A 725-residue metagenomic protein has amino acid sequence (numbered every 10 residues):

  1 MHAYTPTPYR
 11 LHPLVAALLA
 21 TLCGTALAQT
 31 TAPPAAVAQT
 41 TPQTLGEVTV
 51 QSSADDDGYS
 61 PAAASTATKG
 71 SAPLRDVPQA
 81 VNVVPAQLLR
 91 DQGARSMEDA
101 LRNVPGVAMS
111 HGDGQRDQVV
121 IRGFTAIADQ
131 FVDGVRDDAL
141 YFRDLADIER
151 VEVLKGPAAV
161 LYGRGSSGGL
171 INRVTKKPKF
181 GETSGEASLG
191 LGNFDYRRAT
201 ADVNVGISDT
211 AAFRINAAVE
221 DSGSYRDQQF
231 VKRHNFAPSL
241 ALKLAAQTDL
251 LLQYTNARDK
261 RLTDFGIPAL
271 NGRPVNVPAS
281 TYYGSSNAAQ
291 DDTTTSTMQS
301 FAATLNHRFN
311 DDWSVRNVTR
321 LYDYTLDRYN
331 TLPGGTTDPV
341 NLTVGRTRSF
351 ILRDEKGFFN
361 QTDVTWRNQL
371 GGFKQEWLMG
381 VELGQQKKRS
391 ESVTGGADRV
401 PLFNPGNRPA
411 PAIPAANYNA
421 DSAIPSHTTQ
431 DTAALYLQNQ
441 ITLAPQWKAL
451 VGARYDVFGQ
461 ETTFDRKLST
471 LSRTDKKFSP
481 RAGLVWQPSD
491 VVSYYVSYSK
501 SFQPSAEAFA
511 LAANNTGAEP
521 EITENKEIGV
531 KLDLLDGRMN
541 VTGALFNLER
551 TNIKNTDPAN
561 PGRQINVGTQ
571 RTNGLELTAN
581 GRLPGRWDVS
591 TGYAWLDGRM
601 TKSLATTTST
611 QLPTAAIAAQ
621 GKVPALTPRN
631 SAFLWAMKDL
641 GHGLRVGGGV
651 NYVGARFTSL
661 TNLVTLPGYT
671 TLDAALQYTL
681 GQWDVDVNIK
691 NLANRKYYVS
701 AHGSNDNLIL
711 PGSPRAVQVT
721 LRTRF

Functional and structural regions predicted by a protein language model:
Y4, Y652-S659, Q677-F725: C-terminal beta-signal and adjacent terminal beta-strands/loops of Gram-negative outer-membrane beta-barrel proteins
L45-E182, I528: Acidic, small-polar-rich N-terminal luminal/periplasmic segments of exported/outer-membrane proteins
A146-E149, V160-P238, L244-T248, Q299 (+1 more regions): Outer-membrane beta-barrel translocator/receptor signature
E220-S224, F236-R308, D323-E355, R399-T428 (+2 more regions): Acidic/polar loop-and-plug regions of large Gram-negative outer-membrane beta-barrel proteins
K243-A245, E355, K374-Q386, S426-R550 (+5 more regions): Structural signature of Gram-negative outer-membrane beta-barrels, strongest in the C-terminal barrel of TonB-dependent
K260-N271, V275, K387-R389, G459 (+6 more regions): Surface-exposed extracellular loop regions of Gram-negative outer-membrane beta-barrel proteins, predominantly
N306-N310, S314-R320, Y324-N330, Y494-Y495 (+3 more regions): Membrane-embedded beta-barrel scaffold of Gram-negative outer-membrane proteins
Q446, N547-E549, N566-L660, T720-R724: Gram-negative outer-membrane beta-barrel transporters
